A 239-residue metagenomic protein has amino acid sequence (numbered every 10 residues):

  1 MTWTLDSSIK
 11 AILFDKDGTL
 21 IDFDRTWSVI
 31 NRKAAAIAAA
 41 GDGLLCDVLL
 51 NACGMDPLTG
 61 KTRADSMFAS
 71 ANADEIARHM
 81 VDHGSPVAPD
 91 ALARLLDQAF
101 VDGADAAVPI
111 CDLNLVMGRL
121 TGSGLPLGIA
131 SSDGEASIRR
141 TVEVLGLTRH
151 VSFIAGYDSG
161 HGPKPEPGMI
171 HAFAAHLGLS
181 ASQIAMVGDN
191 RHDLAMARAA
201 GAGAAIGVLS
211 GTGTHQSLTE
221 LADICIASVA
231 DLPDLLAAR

Functional and structural regions predicted by a protein language model:
M1-I12, R25, A40, G118-G122 (+2 more regions): Asp-based, Mg2+/Mn2+-dependent phosphohydrolase catalytic module
S7-N114, R119-G122: N-terminal helical cap/lid subdomain that shapes the substrate entry/recognition surface in HAD-like hydrolases
T19, S131-D133: Conserved phosphate-coupling serine/threonine residues in phosphotransfer and NTP-handling enzymes
F68, V108-P109, A130, H161-G162 (+1 more regions): Residues that cap or flank secondary-structure elements
